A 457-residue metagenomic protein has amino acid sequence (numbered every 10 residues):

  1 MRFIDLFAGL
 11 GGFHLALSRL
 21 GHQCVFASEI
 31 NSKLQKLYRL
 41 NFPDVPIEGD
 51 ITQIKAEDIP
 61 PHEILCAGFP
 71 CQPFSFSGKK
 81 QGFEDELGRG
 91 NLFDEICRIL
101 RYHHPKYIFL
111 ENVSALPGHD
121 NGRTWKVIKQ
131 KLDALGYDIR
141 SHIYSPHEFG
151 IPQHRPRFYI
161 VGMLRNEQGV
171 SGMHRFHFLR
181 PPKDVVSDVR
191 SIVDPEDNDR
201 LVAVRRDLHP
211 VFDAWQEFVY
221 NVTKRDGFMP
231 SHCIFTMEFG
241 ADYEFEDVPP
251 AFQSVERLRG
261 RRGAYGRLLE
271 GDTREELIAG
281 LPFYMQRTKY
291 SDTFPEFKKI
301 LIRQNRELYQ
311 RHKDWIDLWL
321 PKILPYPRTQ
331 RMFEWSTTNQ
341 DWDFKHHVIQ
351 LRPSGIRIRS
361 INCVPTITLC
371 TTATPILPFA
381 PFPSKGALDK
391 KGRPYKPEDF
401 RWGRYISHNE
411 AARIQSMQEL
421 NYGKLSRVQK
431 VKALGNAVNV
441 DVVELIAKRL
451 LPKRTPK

Functional and structural regions predicted by a protein language model:
R2-L110, S114-K126, Q130: Core alpha/beta nucleotide-donor-binding catalytic domains of modification enzymes
H14, Q72-F76, L116-H119, G150-H154 (+2 more regions): Short catalytic/ligand-binding loop motif for oxyanion handling, primarily in non-cytosolic enzymes, centered on
E48-G49, S114, G136-E148: Conserved S-adenosyl-L-methionine
C66, S141-I143, Y159-V161, T366: Conserved hydrophobic/aromatic beta-strand scaffold that supports enzyme active sites
H103-K106, Y137, P156: A short helix->loop->beta-strand "cap" motif at the edges of active sites that frequently abuts
I128-I143, L164-Q168: A SAM-dependent methyltransferase catalytic signature shared across enzymes that methylate proteins
I151-D242: Flexible, glycine-/basic-rich loop-and-beta segments that form/coincide with the SAM-dependent methyltransferase
E238-K457: C-terminal target-recognition/interaction regions appended to catalytic cores
